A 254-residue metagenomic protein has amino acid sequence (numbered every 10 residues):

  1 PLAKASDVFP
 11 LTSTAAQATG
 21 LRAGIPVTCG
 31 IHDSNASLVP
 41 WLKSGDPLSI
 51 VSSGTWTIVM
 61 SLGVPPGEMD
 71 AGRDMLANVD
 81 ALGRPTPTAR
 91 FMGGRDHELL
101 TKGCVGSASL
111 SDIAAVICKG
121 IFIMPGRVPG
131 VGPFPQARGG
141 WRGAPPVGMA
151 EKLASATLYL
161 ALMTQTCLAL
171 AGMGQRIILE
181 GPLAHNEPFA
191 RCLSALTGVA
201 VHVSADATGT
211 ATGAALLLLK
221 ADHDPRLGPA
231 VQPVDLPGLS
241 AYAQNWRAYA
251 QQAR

Functional and structural regions predicted by a protein language model:
F9, S13-I178, H185-R254: Active-site core segments that coordinate phosphate-bearing ligands/cofactors across diverse enzyme families
